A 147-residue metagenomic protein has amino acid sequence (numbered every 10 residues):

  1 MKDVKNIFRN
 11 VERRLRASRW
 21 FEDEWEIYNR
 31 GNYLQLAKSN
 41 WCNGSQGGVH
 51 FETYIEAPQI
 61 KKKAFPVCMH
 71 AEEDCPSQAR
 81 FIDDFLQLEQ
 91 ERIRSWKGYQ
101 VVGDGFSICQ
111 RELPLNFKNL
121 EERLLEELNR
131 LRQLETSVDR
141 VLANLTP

Functional and structural regions predicted by a protein language model:
M1-C109: Polyanion-binding interface signature
D83-P147: Charge-biased C-terminal accessory regions appended to nucleic-acid-, cytoskeletal NTPase
